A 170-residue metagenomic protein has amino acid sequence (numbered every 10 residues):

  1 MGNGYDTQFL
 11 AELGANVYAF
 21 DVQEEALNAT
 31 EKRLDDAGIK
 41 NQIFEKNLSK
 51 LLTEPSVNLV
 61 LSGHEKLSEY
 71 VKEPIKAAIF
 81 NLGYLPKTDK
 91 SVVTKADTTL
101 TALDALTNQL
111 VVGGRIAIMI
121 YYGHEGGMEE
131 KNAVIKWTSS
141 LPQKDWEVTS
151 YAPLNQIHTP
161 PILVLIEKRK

Functional and structural regions predicted by a protein language model:
N3-A15: Conserved SAM-binding loop of SAM-dependent methyltransferases across substrates and taxa, primarily the Class I
N16-D21: Conserved SAM-binding motif I beta-strand of class I
L27-E73: S-adenosyl-L-methionine
I79-T101: Mobile active-site "lid"/loop adjacent to the S-adenosyl-L-methionine
Y84-L85, Y121-E125: Short "lid" loop at the C-terminus of a central beta-strand within the Rossmann-like core of SAM-dependent
Q109, G113-I120: Conserved beta-strand signature within the Rossmann-like core of class I S-adenosyl-L-methionine
H124-K170: Class I S-adenosyl-L-methionine
